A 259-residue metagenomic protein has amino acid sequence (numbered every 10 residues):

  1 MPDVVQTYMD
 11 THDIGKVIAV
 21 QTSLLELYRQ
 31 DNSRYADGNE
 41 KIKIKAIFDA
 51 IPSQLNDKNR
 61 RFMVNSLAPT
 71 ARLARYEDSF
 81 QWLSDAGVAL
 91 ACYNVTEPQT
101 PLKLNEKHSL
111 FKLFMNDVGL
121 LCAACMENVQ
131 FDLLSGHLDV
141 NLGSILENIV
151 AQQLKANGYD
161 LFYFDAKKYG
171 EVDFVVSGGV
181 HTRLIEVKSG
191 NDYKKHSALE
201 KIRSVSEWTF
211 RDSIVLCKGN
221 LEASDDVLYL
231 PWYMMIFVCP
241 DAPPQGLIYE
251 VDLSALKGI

Functional and structural regions predicted by a protein language model:
P2-V176: Accessory nucleic acid-recognition modules appended to NTPase machines
L113-N116, I185, Y229: Short hydrophobic-aromatic micro-motifs
D117, K168-E171, H196, V251-I259: Nucleic-acid endonuclease domains
L120, K168, H181, G190 (+1 more regions): Short, glycine-/Ser/Thr-/acidic-enriched flexible segments
A124-M126, V180, Y193: Active-site-proximal flexible loops/turns
V150, L154, V172-N191, S213: Conserved catalytic cores of phosphodiester-cleaving nucleases, focusing on short active-site segments
S189-Y233: Catalytic cores of nucleic-acid endonucleases
N220-I259: Domain-level recognition of nuclease-like catalytic cores that cleave nucleotide substrates
